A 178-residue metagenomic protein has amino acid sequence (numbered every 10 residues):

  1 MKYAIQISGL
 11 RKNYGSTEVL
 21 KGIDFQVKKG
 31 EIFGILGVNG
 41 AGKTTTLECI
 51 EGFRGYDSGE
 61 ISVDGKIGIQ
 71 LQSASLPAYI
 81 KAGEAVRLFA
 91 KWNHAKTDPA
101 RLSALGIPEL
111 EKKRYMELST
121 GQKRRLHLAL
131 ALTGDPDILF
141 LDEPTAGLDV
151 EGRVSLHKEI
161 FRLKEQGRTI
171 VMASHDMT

Functional and structural regions predicted by a protein language model:
E51: Helix-to-loop junction immediately C-terminal to a conserved catalytic motif
R87, K96-K112: Conserved ABC ATPase "signature" region
R114-L118: Conserved ABC ATPase signature
L128: Hydrophobic anchor residue at the start of the ABC signature
L139-D142: Catalytic Walker B motif of ABC-type/P-loop ATPase nucleotide-binding domains
V154-Q166: Helical segment within the ABC ATPase nucleotide-binding domain
